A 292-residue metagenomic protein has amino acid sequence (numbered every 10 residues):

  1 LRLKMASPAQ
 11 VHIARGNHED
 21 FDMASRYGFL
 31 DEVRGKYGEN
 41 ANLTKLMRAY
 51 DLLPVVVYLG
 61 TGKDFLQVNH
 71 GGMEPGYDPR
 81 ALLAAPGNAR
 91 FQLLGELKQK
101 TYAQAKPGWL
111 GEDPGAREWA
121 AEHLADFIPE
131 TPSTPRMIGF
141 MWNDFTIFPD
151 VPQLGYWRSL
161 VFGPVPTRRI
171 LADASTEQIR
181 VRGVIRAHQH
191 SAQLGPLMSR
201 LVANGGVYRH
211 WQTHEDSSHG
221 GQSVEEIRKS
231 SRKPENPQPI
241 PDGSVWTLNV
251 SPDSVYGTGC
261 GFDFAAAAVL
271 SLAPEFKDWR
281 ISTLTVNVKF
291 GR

Functional and structural regions predicted by a protein language model:
L1-R292: Extended recognition/assembly regions associated with phosphoester-bond processing machinery
